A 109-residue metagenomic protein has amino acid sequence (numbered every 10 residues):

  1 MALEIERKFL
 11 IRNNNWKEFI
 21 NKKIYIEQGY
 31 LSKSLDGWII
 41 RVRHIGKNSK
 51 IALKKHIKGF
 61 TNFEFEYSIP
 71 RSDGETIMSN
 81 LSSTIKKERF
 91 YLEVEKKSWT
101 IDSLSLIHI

Functional and structural regions predicted by a protein language model:
M1-S105: N-terminal strand-loop-strand beta-hairpin
H108-I109: Conserved small/polar residues in nucleotide/adenosyl-binding loops
